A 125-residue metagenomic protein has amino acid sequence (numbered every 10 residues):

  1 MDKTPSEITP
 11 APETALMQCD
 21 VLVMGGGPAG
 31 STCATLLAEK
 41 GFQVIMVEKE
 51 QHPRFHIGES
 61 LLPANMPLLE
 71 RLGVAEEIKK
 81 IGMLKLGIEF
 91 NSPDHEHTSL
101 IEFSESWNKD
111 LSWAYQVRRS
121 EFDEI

Functional and structural regions predicted by a protein language model:
D2-I8: Short gly/ser/thr-rich secondary-structure transition/capping motifs
P12-A29, I45: Beta1/beta-strand and adjacent pyrophosphate-binding region of the FAD-binding site in flavoprotein oxidoreductases
C19, L86-I88, S99: Change "...and in nucleic-acid phosphodiester-cleaving endonucleases..." to "...and in nucleic-acid processing enzymes
L22, A38-E59: Glycine-rich FAD pyrophosphate-binding loop
T32: Conserved SAM/SAH-binding loop-helix junction of Class I S-adenosyl-L-methionine-dependent methyltransferases
R54-H95: N-terminal FAD cofactor-binding segment of flavoenzymes
S92-I125: Conserved N-terminal helical subregion
